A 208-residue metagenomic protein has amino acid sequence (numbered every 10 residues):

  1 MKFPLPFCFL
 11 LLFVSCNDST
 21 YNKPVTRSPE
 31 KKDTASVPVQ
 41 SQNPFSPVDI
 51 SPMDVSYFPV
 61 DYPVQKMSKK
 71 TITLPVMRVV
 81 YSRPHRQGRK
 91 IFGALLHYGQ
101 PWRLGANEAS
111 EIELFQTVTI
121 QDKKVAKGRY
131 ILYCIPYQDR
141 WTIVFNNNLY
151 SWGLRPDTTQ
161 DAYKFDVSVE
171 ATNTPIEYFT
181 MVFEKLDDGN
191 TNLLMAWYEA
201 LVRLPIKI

Functional and structural regions predicted by a protein language model:
M1-P4: Positively charged n-region of N-terminal signal peptides that target proteins for export
L12-S15: C-terminal motif of bacterial Sec signal peptides marking the signal peptidase cleavage site
N17-R103, L154-I208: Primarily secretory-pathway and cell-envelope proteins
L96-R155: Mid-length scaffold segments of soluble, non-membrane domains
